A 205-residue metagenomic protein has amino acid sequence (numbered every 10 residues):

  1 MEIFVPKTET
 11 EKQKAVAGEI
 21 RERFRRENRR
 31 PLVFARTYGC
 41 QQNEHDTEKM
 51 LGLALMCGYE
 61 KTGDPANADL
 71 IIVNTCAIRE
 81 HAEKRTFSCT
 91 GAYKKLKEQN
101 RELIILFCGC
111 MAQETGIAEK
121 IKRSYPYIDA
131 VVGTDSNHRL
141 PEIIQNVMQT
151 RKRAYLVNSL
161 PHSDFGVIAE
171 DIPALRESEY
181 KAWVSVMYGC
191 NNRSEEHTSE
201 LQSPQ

Functional and structural regions predicted by a protein language model:
M1-S199: Proteins enriched for Cys/Gly/acidic motifs involved in redox and nucleic-acid/cofactor modification
E200-Q205: Short "domain-exit" segments at the C-terminal end of structured domains
